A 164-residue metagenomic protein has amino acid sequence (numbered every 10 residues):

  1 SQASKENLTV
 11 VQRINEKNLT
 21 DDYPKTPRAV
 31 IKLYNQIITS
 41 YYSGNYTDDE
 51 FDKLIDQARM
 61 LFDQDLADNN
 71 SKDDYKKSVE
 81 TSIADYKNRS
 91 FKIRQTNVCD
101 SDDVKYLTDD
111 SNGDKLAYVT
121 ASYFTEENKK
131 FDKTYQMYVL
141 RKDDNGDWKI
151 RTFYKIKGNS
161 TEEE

Functional and structural regions predicted by a protein language model:
S1-T9, F131-E164: Short beta-strand edge/turn micro-motifs at domain boundaries
E6-K87: Core segments of small alpha/beta cavity-forming domains
P24-P27, N112, K133: Short, surface-exposed loop/turn motifs at beta-strand boundaries within globular domains
V30, A117, T134-Q136: Hydrophobic core residues within well-ordered beta-strands of beta-rich domains
G44, E127-N128: A generic structural signal for short coil/turn motifs at secondary-structure boundaries
D73, A121-T125, Y138, T152-K155: A mature extracytoplasmic/lumenal domain signature
S78-E127: Surface-exposed, charged secondary-structure patches
